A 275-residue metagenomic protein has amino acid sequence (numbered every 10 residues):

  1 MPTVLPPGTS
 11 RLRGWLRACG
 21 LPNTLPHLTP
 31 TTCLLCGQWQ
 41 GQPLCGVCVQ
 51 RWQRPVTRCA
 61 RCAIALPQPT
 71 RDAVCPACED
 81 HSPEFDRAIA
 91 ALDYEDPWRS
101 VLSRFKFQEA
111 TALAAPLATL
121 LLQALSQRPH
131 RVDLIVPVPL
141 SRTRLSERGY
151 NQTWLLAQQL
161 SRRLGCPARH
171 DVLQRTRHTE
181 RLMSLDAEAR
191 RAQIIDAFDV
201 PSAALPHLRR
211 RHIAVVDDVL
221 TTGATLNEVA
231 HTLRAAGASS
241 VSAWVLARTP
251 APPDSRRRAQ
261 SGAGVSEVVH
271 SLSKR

Functional and structural regions predicted by a protein language model:
M1-D217, T221-R275: Glycine-rich phosphate/pyrophosphate-handling loop used in enzymes and phosphotransfer proteins
